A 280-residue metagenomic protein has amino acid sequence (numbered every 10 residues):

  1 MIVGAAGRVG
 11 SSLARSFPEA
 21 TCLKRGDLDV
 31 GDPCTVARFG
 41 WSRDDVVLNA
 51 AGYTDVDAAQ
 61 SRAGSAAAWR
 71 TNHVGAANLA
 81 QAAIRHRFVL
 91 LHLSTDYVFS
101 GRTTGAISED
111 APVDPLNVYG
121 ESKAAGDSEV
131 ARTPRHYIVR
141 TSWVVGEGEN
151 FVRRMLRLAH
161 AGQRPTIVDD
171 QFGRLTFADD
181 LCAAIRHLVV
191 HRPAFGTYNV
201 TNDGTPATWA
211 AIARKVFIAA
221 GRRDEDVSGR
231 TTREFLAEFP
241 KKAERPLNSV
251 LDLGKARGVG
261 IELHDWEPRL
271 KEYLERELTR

Functional and structural regions predicted by a protein language model:
M1-P18: N-terminal Rossmann NAD(P)H-binding glycine-rich loop of SDR-like oxidoreductase domains
R8, T208-W209, T232-G254, D265: Active-site loop of classical SDR/Rossmann-like NAD(P)-dependent oxidoreductases, centered on the catalytic Tyr-X3-Lys
P18-R38: Adenosine-cofactor binding site in Rossmann-like domains, unifying the SAM/SAH pocket of S-adenosylmethionine-dependent
P33-H73, I84: NAD(P)H-binding glycine-rich loop region in Rossmannoid oxidoreductase-like domains and their noncatalytic homologs
R70, V74-G75, R85, V98-V139 (+1 more regions): Catalytic helix-loop patch of NAD(P)-dependent Rossmann-fold dehydrogenases
A131-D180: NAD(P)-dependent short-chain dehydrogenase/reductase
H191-K241, L274: Mid/C-terminal beta-alpha module of Rossmann-like enzyme folds, strongest in SDR-family dehydrogenases/epimerases
E244-R280: C-terminal amphipathic/interface module of NAD(P)-dependent oxidoreductases and related NAD-binding regulators
